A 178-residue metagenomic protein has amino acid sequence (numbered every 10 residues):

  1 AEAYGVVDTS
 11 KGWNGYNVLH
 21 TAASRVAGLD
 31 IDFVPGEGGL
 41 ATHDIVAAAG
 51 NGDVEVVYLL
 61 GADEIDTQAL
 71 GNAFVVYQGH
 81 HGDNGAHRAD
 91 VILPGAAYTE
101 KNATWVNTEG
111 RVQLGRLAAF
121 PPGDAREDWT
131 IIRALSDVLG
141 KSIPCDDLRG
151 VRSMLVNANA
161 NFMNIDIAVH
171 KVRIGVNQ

Functional and structural regions predicted by a protein language model:
A1-A168: Non-catalytic alpha/beta scaffold blocks inside enzyme catalytic domains
A168-Q178: Acidic, Ser/Thr-rich low-complexity intrinsically disordered segments
